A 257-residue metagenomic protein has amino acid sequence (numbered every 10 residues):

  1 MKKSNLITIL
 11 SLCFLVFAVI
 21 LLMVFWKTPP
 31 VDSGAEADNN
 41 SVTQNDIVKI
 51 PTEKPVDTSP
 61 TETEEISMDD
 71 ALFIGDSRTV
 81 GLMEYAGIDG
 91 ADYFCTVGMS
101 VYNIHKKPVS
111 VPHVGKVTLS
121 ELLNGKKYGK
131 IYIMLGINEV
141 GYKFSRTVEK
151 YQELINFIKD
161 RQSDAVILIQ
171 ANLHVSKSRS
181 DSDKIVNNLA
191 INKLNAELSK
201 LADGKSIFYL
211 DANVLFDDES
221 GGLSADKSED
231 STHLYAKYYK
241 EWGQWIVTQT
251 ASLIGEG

Functional and structural regions predicted by a protein language model:
M1-L15: N-terminal Sec-pathway targeting helices
V16-W26: Hydrophobic alpha-helical membrane-insertion segments, chiefly the h-region of N-terminal signal peptides
F25-D70: N-terminal, intrinsically disordered, polar/charged segments of Gram-positive cell-envelope systems that serve as
T61-K150: Conserved SGNH/GDSL esterase-like catalytic core that processes O-acyl groups on lipids and polysaccharides
M134, Q170-A171: Alpha/beta-hydrolase-fold catalytic nucleophile elbow
R146-L154, N188-N192: Charged helix-capping and loop-helix junction motifs
Q162-V166: A short helix->loop->beta-strand "cap" motif at the edges of active sites that frequently abuts
V175-G257: Catalytic His-Asp segment of secreted/periplasmic serine-dependent ester chemistry enzymes
